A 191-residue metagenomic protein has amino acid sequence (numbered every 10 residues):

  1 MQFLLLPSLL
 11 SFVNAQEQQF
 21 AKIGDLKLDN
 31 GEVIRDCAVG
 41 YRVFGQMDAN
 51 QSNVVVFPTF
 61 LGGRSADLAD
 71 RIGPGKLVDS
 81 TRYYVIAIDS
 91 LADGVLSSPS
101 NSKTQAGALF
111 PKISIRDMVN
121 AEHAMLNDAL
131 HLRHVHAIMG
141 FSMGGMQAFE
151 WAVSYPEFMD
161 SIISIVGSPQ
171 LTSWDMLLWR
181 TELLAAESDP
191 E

Functional and structural regions predicted by a protein language model:
Q2-F12: Sec-dependent N-terminal signal peptides
Q16-E191: Ligand-binding pocket scaffold of soluble enzyme catalytic domains
